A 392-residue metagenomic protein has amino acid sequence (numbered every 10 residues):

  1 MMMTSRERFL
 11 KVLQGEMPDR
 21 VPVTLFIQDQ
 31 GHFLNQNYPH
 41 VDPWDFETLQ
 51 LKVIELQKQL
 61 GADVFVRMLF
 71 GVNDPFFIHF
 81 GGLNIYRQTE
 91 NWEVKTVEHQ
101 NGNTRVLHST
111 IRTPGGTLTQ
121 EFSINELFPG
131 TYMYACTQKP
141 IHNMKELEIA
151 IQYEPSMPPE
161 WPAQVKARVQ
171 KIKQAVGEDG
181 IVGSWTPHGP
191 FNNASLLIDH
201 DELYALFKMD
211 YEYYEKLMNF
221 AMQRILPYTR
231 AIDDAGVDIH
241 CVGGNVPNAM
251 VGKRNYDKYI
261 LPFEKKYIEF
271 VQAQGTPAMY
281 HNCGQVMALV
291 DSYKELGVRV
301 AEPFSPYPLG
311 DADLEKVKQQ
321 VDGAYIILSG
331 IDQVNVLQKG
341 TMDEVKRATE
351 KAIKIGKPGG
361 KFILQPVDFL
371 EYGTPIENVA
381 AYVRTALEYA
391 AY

Functional and structural regions predicted by a protein language model:
M1-F46, R112-T117, E121, N125 (+1 more regions): Active-site loop segments of alpha/beta catalytic cores
M3-R6, E55, G61, V66 (+2 more regions): N-acyltransferase acceptor-side catalytic subdomain
H32, A62, V72, G82-L83 (+5 more regions): Intrinsically disordered, low-complexity regions
L34-E90: Segments that shape or occlude catalytic/ligand-binding pockets
K52-V53, N103-L107, R168, D199: Generic hydrophobic, aliphatic-rich segments that mediate packing or membrane embedding
G71, N125-E126: Residue-level detector of alpha-helical segments with a strong bias toward transmembrane helices and their helix-loop
G81-N101, G115, G130-A135: Short small/polar-residue motifs
E93-Q100, T104-N125: Serine/threonine-rich low-complexity intrinsically disordered regions
